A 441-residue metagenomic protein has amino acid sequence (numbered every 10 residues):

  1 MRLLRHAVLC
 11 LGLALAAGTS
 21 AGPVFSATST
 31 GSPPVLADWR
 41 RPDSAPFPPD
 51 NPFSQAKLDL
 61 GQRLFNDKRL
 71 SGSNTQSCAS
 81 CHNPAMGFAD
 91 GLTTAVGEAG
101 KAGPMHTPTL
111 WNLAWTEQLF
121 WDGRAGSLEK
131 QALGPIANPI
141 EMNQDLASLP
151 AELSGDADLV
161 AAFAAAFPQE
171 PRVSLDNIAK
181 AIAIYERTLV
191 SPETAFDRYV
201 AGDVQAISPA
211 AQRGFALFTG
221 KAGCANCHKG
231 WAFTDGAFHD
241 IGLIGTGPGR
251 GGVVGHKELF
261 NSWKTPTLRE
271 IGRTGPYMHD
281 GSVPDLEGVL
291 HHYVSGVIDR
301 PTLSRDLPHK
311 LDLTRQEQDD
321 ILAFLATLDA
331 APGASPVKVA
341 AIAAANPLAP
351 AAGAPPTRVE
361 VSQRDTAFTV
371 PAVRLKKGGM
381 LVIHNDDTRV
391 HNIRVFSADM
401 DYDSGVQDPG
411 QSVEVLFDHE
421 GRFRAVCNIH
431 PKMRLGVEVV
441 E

Functional and structural regions predicted by a protein language model:
R2-H6, G18-G353: Periplasmic c-type cytochrome electron-transfer domains
H6-A14: Sec-dependent N-terminal signal peptides
A344-E441: Extracytoplasmic copper-binding redox domains, predominantly the cupredoxin/blue-copper superfamily
